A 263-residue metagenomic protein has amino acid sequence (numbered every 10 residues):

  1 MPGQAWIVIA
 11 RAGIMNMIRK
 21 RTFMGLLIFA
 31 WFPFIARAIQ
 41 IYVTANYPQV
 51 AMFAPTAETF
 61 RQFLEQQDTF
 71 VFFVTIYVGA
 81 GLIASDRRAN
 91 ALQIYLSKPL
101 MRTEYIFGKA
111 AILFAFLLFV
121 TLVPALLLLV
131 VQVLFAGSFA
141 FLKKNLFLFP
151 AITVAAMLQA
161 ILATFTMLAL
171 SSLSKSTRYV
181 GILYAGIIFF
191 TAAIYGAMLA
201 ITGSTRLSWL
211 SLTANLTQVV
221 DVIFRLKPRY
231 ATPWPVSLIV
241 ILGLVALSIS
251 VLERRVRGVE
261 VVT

Functional and structural regions predicted by a protein language model:
M1-L27: Aromatic- and glycine-rich beta-strand/loop motifs that create alpha-glucan
R21-V43, T69-T75, Y184-I194, A246: Hydrophobic alpha-helical transmembrane segments of multi-pass membrane transport/permease proteins
L26, Q62-S85: Long, hydrophobic alpha-helical segments
I39, F53-D68, F107-L168, S172 (+1 more regions): Secretory targeting signals
Y42-E58, L173, R178-G258: Terminal transmembrane helical anchor/hairpin motif
T75-G79, L92, V123, L127 (+3 more regions): Hydrophobic/aromatic residues in alpha-helical transmembrane segments
V78, L82, L117, A156-A160 (+2 more regions): Residue-level hotspots within the lipid-embedded alpha helices of multi-pass solute transporters
L82-F114: Helix-loop-helix units of permease transmembrane domains in multi-pass membrane transporters, especially ABC
